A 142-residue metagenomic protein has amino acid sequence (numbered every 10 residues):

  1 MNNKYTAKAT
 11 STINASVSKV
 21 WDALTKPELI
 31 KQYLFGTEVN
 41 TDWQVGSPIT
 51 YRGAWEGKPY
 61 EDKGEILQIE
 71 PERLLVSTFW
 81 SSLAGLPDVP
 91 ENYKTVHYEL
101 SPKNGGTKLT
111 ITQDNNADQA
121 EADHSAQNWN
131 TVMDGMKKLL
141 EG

Functional and structural regions predicted by a protein language model:
M1-E38: Hydrophobic ligand-binding cavity/cleft-lining segments
N2, K108, D114-G142: A conserved amphipathic terminal alpha-helix motif
K4-T10, P48, E61, L74 (+2 more regions): Intrinsic-disorder/low-complexity, polar/charged segments enriched in Ser/Thr/Lys/Arg/Asp/Glu/Gln
I13-A15, L83, N115-A117: Beta-strand elements of well-folded, non-transmembrane domains
V20-W21, I30, I49-Y51, I66 (+4 more regions): Hydrophobic pocket/interface hotspot
V39-D42, P59-K103, D114: Hydrophobic-ligand binding "helix-grip"
W55-G57: Short, charged beta-turn/beta-strand-edge "cap" motif at the junction between a beta-strand and an adjacent loop
